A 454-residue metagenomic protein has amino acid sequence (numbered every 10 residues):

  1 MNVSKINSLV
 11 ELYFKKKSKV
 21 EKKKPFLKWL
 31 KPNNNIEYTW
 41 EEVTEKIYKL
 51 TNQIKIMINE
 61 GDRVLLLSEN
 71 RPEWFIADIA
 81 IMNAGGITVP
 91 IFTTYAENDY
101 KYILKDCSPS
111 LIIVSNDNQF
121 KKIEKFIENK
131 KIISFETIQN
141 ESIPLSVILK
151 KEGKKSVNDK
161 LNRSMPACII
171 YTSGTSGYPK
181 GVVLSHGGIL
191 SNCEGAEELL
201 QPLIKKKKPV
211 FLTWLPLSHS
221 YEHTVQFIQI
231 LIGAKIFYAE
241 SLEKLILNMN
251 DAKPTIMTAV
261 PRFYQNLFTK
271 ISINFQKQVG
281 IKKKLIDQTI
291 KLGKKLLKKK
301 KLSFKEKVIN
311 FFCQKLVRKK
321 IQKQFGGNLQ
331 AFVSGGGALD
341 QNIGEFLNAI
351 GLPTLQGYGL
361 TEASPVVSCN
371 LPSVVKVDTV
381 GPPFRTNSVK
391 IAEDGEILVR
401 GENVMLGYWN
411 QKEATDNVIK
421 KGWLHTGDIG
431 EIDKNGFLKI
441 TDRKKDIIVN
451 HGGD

Functional and structural regions predicted by a protein language model:
K23-P25, E152-Y171, Y178, I204-V210: Conserved pre-ATP/AMP-binding loop-to-beta segment of ANL
F26-I58, D62-R71, F75, I79 (+2 more regions): Conserved AMP-binding/adenylate-forming core of the ANL superfamily
E37-E41, A167-C193: Conserved AMP-binding A3 loop
T44-N52, V182-L203, K319: Conserved structural elements of the adenylate-forming
I56, N83-V147: Structural core segment of the AMP-binding/adenylate-forming
N118-R163, I271-K320: ANL superfamily adenylate-forming
L190-T213, L217-F311, K315, N328: Conserved AMP-binding/adenylation subdomain of ANL enzymes
P383-N450: Conserved ATP-binding/catalytic segment of the ANL
